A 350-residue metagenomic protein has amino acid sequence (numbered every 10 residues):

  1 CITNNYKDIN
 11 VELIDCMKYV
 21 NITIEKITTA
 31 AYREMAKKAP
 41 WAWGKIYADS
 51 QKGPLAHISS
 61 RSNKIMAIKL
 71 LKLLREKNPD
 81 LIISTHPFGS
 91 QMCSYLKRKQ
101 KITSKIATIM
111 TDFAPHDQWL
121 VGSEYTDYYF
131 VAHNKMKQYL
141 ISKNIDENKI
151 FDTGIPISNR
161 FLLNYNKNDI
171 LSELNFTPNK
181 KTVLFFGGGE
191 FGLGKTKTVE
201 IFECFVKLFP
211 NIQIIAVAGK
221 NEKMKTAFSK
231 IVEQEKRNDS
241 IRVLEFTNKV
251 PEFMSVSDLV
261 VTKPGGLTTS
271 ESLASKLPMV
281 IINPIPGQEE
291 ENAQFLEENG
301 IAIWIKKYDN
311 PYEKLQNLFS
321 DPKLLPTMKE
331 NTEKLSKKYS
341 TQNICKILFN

Functional and structural regions predicted by a protein language model:
N4-E76: Conserved N-terminal ligand/cofactor-binding loop architecture of enzyme catalytic domains
L74, I102, Q118-Y128: A conserved, positively charged/aromatic
D127-E190: A nucleotide-sugar donor-handling region in carbohydrate enzymes
D169, F176-V256: Donor-nucleotide binding loops and adjacent catalytic segments primarily of GT-B fold Leloir glycosyltransferases
K249-E291: A donor-sugar binding/catalytic signature common to diverse glycosyltransferases and related nucleotide-sugar
E297-G300, K307-L324: C-terminal "capping" alpha-helix adjacent to the active site of nucleotide-linked donor transferases in cell-envelope
L324-K338: A short, well-ordered alpha-helix in the C-terminal region of glycosyltransferases
K337-N350: C-terminal alpha-helical cap of glycosyltransferases
